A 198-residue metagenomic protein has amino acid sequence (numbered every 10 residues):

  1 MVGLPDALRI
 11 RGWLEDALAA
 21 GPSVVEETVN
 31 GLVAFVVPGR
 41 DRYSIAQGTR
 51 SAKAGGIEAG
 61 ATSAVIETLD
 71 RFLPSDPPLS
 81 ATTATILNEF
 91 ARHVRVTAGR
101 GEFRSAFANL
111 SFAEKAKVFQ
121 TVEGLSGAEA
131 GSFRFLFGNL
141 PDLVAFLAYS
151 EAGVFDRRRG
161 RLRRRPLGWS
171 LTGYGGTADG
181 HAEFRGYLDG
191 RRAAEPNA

Functional and structural regions predicted by a protein language model:
M1-V2: N-terminal secretory signal peptides and thylakoid transit peptides that target proteins across membranes
P5-A7: N-terminal signal peptide
R9-V25, V29-E151: Flexible, low-complexity segments enriched for small/polar residues
L125-A198: Long, amphipathic alpha-helical surface segments
